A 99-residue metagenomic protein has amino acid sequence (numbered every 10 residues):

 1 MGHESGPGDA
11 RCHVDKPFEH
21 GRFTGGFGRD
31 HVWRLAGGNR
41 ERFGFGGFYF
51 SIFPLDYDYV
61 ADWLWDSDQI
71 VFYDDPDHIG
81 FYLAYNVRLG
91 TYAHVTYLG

Functional and structural regions predicted by a protein language model:
M1-G99: Low-complexity segments
